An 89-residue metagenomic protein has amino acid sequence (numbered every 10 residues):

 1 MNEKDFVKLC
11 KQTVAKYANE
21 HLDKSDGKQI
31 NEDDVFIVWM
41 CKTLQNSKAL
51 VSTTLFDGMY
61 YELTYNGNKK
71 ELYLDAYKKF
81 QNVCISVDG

Functional and structural regions predicted by a protein language model:
M1-L44: N-terminal non-globular leader segments, chiefly Sec-dependent signal peptides
D34-E71: Amphipathic, interaction-prone secondary-structure segments
K69-G89: A short, surface-exposed interaction/processing loop segment used at functional sites
